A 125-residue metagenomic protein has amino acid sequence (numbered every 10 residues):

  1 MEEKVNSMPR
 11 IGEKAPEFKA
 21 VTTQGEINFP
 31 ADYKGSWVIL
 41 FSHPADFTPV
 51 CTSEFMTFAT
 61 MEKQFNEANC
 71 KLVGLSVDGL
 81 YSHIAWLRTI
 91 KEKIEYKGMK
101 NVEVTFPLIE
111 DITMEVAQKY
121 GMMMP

Functional and structural regions predicted by a protein language model:
M1-P125: Chalcogenol-based redox active-site neighborhoods
